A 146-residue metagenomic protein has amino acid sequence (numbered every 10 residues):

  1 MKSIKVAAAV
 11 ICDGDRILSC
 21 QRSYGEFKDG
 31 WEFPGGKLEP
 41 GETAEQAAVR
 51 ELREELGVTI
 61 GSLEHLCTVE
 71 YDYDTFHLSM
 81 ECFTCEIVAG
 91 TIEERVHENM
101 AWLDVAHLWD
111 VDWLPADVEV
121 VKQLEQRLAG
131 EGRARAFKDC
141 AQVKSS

Functional and structural regions predicted by a protein language model:
M1-I17: Conserved N-terminal beta-strand and adjoining loop/helix that marks the start of the Nudix/MutT-like hydrolase domain
I4, C12, K28, F33 (+2 more regions): Short connector loops at helix/strand junctions that flank enzyme active sites, especially segments positioning acidic
D13-E54: Conserved Nudix-box catalytic region and its N-terminal flanking loop in Nudix hydrolases and closely related
D15, G36, R50, L63 (+2 more regions): Structural detector for helix-capping/boundary residues
R22, E70, V96-H97: Short clusters of small/polar residues that mark proteolytic maturation junctions
E26-W31, E93-S146: Nudix hydrolase/Nudix homology domain
V58-T68: A short coil-to-beta-strand element that immediately follows conserved catalytic motifs
V69-T91, A101, V105, L124: Active-site-adjacent beta-strand/loop module that shapes the phosphate/pyrophosphate-binding cleft
